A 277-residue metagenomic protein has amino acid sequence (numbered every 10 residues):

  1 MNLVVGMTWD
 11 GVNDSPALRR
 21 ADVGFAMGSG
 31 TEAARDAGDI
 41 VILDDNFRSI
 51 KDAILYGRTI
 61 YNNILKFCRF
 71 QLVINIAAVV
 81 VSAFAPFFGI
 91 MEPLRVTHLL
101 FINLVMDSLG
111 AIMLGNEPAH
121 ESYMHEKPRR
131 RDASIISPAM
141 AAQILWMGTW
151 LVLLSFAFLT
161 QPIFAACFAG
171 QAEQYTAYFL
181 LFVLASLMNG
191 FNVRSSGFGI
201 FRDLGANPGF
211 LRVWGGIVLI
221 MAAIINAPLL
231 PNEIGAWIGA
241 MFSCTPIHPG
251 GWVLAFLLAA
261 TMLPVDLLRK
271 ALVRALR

Functional and structural regions predicted by a protein language model:
M1-G6, A21, G28-F198: Membrane-embedded transport module
M1-N13, R19-D22, I64, P86 (+3 more regions): Cytosolic catalytic headpiece
S15-P16, E32: Alpha-helical segments flanking ligand/cofactor-binding loops in enzyme cores
H120-Y123, N192-R202, L229-G239, L272: Juxtamembrane/interfacial segments flanking transmembrane helices
L154-F158, I217-G235: Hydrophobic alpha-helical transmembrane segments in multi-pass integral membrane proteins
Y178-L181, R212-I217, A255: Hydrophobic mid-bilayer segments of alpha-helices in multi-pass membrane transport proteins, especially secondary
S186-G190, I225, M262-K270: Alpha-helical transmembrane segments
R202-L211: Cytoplasmic-side transmembrane-helix entry/capping segments in multi-pass membrane proteins
